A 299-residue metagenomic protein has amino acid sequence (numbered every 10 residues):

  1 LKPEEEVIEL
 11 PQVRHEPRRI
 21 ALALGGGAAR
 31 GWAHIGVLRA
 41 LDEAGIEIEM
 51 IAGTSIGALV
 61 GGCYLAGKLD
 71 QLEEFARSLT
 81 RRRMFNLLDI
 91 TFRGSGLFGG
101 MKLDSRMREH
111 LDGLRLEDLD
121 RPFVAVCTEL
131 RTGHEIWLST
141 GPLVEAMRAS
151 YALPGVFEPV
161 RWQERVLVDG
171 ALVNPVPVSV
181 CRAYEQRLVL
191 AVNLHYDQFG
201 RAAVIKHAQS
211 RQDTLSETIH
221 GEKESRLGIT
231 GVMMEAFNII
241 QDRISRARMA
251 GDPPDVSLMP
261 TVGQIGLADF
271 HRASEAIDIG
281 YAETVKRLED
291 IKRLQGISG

Functional and structural regions predicted by a protein language model:
L1-T54, G62-G299: Patatin-like phospholipase
